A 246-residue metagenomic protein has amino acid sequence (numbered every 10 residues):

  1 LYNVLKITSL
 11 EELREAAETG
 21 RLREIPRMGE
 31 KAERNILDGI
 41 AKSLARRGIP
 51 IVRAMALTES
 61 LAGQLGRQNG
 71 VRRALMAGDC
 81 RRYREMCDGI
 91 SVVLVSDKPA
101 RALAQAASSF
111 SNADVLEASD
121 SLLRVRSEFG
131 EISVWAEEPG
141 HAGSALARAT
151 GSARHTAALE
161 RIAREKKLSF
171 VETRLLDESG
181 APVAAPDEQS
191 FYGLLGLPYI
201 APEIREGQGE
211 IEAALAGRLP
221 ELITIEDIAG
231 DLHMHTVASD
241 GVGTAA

Functional and structural regions predicted by a protein language model:
L1-I90, L94-L123, S127-G130, G143-S144 (+5 more regions): Accessory alpha-helical DNA-binding modules that contact the DNA backbone or grooves
V52, T150, S239-V242: Residue-level marker of alpha-helix boundaries and capping positions
A56, R154, G243: Conserved active-site and cofactor/substrate-binding residues in soluble primary-metabolism enzymes
E131-E138: A short acidic-to-branched-hydrophobic micro-motif
S144-T150: Short, solvent-exposed helix-loop connector elements
P186-P220: Histidine-rich, glycine-flanked metal-binding segment
A213-A246: An N-terminally biased module of ancient metal coordination in phosphate/nucleic-acid-related enzymes
